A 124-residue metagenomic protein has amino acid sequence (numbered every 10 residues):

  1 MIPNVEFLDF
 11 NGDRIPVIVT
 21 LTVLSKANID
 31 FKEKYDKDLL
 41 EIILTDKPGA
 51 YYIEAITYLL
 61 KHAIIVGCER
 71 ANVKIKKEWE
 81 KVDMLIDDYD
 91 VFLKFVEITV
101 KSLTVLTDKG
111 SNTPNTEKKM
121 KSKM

Functional and structural regions predicted by a protein language model:
M1-D9, I29, K34-P48, R70-M124: Charged interaction scaffolds used for protein-protein
G12-R14: Glycine-centered positions within short beta-strands or beta-hairpins
V17: Active-site-adjacent beta-strand anchor residues
T20: Residue-level signal for threonine
G49-I53: Active-site- and interface-proximal helix/loop "cap" or "latch" segments in soluble metabolic and energy-transducing
E54-V66, K94-K101: Short, hydrophobic/amphipathic alpha-helical patches that form generic packing surfaces within helical domains
